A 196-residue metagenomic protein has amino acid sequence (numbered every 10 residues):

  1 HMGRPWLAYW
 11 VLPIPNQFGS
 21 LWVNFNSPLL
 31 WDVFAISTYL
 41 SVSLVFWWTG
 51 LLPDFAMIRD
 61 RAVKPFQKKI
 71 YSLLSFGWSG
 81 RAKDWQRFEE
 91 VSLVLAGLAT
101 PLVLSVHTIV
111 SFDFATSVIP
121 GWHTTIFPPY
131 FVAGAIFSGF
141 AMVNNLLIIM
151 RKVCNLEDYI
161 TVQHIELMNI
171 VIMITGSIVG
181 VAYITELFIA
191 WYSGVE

Functional and structural regions predicted by a protein language model:
M2-W10, L52: Transmembrane alpha-helix boundary signature
L7-W22, E196: Membrane-interfacial helical/loop segments at transmembrane boundaries in membrane proteins
S20, F25-E196: Long, contiguous internal "core" modules enriched in hydrophobic/ aromatic residues
